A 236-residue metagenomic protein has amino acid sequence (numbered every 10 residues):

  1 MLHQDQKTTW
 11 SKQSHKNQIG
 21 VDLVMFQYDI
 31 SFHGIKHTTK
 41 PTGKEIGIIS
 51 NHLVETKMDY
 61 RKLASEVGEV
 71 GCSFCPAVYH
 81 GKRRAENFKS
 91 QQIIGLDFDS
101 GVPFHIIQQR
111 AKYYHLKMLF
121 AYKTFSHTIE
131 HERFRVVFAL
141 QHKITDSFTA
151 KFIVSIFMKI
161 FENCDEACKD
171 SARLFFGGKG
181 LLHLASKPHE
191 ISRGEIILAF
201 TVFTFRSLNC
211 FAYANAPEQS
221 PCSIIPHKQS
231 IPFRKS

Functional and structural regions predicted by a protein language model:
L2-E132, A139-K151, T204, C210: Signature for HUH/AEP ssDNA processing cores
Q4, Q13-S14, Q219-S220, Q229-S230: Cationic, low-complexity basic patches in intrinsically disordered or flexible, solvent-exposed regions
I19, I197, V202, I224-I225 (+1 more regions): Short hydrophobic transmembrane-like helices used for membrane targeting/insertion
I107-Y114, A139-C164, A185-T201: Helical (often loop-to-helix) elements that flank the catalytic cores of nucleotide-handling enzymes
T128-I129, A139, E166-E190: Short, conserved secondary-structure transition motifs
I196-L208, E218: Intrinsic-disorder/low-complexity linker and hinge segments
R206-S207, Y213, S220-S223, K228-S230 (+1 more regions): Low-acidity, Ser/Thr- and Arg-rich intrinsically disordered low-complexity segments
